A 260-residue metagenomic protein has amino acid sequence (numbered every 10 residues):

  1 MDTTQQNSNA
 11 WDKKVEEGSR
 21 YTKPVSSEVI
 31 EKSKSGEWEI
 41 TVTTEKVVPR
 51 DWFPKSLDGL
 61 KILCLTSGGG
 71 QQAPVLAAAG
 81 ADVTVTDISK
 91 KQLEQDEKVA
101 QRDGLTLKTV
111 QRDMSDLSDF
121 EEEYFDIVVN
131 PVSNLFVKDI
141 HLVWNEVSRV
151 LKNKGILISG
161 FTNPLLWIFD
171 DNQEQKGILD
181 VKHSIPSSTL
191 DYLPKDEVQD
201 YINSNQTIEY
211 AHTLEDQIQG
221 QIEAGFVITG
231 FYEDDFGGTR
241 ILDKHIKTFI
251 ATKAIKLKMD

Functional and structural regions predicted by a protein language model:
P24-L60: Conserved alpha-helix/loop element of class I SAM-dependent methyltransferases that forms part of the SAM/SAH-binding
K55, L60-D116: Class I SAM-dependent methyltransferase SAM/SAH-binding core
S115-V128: A short acidic, Gly/Pro-enriched loop at the edge of an enzyme's catalytic core that lines a small-molecule cofactor
D126-H141: A short SAM/SAH-binding and catalytic strip from SAM-dependent methyltransferases
H141-I156: A short glycine-rich, Lys/Arg-flanked "PGG" loop and its adjoining helix->strand segment in the class I
I156-K195: Conserved class I S-adenosyl-L-methionine
I208-F231: Short alpha-helix
A224-F226, I241-D260: Core SAM-dependent methyltransferase catalytic element
